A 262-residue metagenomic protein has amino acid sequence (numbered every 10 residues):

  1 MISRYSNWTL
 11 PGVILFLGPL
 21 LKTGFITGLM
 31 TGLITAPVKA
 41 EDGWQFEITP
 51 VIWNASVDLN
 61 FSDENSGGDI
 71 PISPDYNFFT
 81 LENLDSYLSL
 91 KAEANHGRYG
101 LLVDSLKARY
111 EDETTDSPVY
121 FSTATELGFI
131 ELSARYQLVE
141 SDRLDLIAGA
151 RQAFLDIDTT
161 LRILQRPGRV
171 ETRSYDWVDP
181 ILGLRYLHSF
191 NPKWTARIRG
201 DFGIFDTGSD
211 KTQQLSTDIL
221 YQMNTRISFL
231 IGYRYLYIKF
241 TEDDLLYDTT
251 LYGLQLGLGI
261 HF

Functional and structural regions predicted by a protein language model:
M1-Q45: Cleavable N-terminal export/targeting peptides
K39-R109: Short glycine/proline- and aromatic-enriched beta-strand/turn motifs that initiate or cap beta-hairpins
D42-W44, L84-L88, E126-I130, D142 (+3 more regions): Residues that define the transmembrane beta-barrel architecture of outer-membrane proteins
I48-P50, L90-H96, L132-Y136, A148-A150 (+4 more regions): Residues on the lipid-exposed face of transmembrane beta-strands in outer-membrane beta-barrel proteins
I52-S56, H96-R98, S105-E111, A150-D156 (+4 more regions): Transmembrane beta-strands of outer-membrane beta-barrel pores
L59, Q214-F262: Predominantly the C-terminal beta-signal and adjacent terminal strand-loop region of outer-membrane beta-barrel
L59-F78, R109-T125, F154-S174, F240-Y247: Flexible, solvent-exposed loop segments that connect beta-strands
R98-L101, D142-L144, P192-A196, R226-F229: Repeated loop/turn-to-beta-strand initiation elements of outer-membrane beta-barrel proteins
